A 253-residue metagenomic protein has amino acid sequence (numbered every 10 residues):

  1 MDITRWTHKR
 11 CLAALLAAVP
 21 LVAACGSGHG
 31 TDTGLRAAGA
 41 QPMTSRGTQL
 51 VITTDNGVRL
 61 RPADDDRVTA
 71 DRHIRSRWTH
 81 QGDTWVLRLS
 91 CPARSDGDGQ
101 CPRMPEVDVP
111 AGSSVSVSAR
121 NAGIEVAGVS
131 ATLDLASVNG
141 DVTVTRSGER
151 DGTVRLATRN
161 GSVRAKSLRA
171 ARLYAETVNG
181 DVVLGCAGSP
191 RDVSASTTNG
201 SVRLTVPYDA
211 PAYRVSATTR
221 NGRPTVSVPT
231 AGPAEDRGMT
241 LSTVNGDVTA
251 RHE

Functional and structural regions predicted by a protein language model:
D2-A70, P92-D108, P224-A234: Short acidic/polar N-terminal linker immediately downstream of export determinants
G26, Q49-N56, V115-A122, L135-S137 (+6 more regions): Primarily hydrophobic membrane-targeting regions of prokaryotic envelope proteins
G39-T44, T79-D151, S162-A171, V228-V244 (+1 more regions): Right-handed parallel beta-helix
Q49, R67, T84-V86, D192 (+2 more regions): A residue-level signal for beta-strand positions that form part of recognition/binding surfaces within mature
G57-V58, I124, G140-V142, G161-V163 (+2 more regions): Acidic Asp/Glu-based divalent-cation binding sites
D64-W85: Extracytoplasmic/periplasmic/luminal assembly and interaction segments in envelope/secretory/respiratory proteins
R146-S147, T153-V154, R164-E253: Short, surface-exposed interaction patches in beta-rich subdomains that mediate adhesion/assembly near membranes
